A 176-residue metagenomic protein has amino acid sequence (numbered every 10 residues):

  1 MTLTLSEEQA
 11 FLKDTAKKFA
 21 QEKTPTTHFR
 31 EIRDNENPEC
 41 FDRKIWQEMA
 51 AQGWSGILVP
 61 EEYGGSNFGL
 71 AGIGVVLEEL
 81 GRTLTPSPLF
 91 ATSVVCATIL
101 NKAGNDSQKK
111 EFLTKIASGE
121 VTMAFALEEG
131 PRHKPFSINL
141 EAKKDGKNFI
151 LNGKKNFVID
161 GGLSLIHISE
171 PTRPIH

Functional and structural regions predicted by a protein language model:
M1-E8: Intrinsic disorder at enzyme termini
E8-F19: A non-catalytic, amphipathic alpha-helix used as a structural packing/dimerization or gating element in enzyme scaffolds
Q9, A51, E170: Acidic active-site catalytic centers that drive phospho-/nucleotidyl reactions and related ester hydrolyses
K13, K155, T172-R173: Short, cationic motifs built from Arg/Lys/His that form the positively charged side of catalytic pockets
K17-K18, I159-D160, H176: Short amphipathic alpha-helical segments with coiled-coil-like heptad repeat character
T24-L165: Glycine-rich flavin
G146, P171-T172: Disulfide-rich extracellular repeat modules and their boundaries
I166-H167, P174-H176: Single conserved hydrophobic/aromatic residue that forms the stacking wall/gate of nucleotide- or nucleobase-binding
